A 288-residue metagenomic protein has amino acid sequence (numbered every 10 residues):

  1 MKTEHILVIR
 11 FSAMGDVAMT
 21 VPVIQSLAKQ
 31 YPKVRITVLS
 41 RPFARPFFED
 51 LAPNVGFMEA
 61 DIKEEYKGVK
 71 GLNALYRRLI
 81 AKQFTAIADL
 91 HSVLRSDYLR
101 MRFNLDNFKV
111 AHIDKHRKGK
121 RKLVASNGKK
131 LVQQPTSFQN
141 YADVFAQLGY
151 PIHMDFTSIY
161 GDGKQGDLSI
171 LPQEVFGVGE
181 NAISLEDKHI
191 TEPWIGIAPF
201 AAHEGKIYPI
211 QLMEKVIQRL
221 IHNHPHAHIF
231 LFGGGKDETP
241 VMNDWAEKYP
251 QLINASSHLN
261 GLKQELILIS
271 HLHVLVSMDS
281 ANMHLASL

Functional and structural regions predicted by a protein language model:
M1-L288: Catalytic machinery of carbohydrate-active enzymes, primarily nucleotide-sugar-dependent glycosyltransferases
